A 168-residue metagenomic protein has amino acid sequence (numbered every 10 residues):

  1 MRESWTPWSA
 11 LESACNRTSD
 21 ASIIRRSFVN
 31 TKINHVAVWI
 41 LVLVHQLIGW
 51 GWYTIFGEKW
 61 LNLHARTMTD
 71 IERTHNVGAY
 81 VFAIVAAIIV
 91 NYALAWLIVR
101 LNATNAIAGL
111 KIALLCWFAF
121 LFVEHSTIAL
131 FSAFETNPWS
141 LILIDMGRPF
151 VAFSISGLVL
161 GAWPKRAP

Functional and structural regions predicted by a protein language model:
S9-A10: Intrinsic disorder/low-complexity segments enriched in small, polar and charged residues
I24-P168: Juxtamembrane/disordered regions of integral membrane proteins
